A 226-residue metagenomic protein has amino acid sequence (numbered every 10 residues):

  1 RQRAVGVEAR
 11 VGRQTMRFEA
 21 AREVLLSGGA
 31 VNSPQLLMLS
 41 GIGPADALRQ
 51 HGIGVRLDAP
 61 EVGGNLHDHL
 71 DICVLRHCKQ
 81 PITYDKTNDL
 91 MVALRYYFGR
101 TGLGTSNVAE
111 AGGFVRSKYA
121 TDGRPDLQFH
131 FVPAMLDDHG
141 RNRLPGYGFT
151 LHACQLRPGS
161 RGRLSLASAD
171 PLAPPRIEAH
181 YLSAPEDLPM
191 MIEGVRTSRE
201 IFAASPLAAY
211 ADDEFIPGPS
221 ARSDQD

Functional and structural regions predicted by a protein language model:
R1-R3: Feature captures the FAD/FMN-dependent oxidoreductase FAD-binding
V5, H51, V62-G64, D71-V74 (+4 more regions): Structural beta-strand/beta-sheet cores of well-ordered domains, especially the beta-sheet scaffolds that support
V5-V7, M16, A111, C154: Residue-level detector of beta-strand structural context in well-folded domains
V7-R95, G102: Glycine-rich loop(s) and the adjacent beta-strand/alpha-helix scaffold that form part
K79, R95-D226: FAD-dependent oxidoreductase catalytic-site/capping-region signature
